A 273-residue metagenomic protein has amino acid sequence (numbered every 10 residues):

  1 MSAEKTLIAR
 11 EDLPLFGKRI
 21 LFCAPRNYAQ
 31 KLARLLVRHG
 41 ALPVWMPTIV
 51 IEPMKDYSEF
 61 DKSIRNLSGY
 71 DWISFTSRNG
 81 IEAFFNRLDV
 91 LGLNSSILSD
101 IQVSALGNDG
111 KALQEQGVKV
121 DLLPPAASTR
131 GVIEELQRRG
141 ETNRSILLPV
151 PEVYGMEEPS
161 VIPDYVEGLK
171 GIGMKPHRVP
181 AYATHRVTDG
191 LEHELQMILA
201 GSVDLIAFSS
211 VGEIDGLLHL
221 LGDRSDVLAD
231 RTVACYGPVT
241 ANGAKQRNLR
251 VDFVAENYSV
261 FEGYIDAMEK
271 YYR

Functional and structural regions predicted by a protein language model:
S2-R273: Conserved beta-alpha
